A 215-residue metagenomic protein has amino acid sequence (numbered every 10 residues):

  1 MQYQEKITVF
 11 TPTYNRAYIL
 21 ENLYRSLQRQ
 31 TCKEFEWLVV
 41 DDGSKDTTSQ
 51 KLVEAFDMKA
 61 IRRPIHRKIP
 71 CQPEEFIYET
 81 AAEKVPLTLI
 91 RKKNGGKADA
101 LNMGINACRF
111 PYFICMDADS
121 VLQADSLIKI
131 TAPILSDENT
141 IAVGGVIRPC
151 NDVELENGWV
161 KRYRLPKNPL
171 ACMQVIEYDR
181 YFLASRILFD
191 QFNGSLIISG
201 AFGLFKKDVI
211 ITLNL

Functional and structural regions predicted by a protein language model:
M1-R29: N-proximal low-complexity "stem/linker" segments adjacent to membrane-targeting elements
R25-E34, E54-A60: Short, acidic, metal-binding catalytic loop of nucleotide-sugar glycosyltransferases
E34-G43, I65-I69: Short beta-strand/loop segment that forms part of the nucleotide-sugar
D41-I61: A conserved acidic beta->alpha catalytic loop
D42, L101, D117-V121: The conserved acidic donor/metal-binding loop of glycosyltransferases
T47, S120-P133: Acidic donor-binding/catalytic loop of UDP-sugar-dependent glycosyltransferases, especially processive GT2
I65, I69-P70, I77-K84, G96-A100 (+1 more regions): Long helical/loop segments within the catalytic core of UDP-sugar-dependent glycosyltransferases, especially the large
F113: Short aromatic/hydrophobic "clamp" motif used to bind/position activated sugar donors
